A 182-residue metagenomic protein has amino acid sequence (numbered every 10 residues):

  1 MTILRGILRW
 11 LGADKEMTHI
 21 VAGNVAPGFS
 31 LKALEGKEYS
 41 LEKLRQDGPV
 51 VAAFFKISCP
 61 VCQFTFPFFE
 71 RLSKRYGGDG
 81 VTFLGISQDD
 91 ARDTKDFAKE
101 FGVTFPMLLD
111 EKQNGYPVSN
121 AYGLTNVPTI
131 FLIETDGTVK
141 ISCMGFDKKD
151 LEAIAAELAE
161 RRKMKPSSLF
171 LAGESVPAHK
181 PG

Functional and structural regions predicted by a protein language model:
M1-K32, A155: N-terminal targeting signals for export/organelle localization
V25, G48, T125-V127: Short, small/polar residue-rich loop motifs at catalytic or cofactor-binding pockets
A33-L34, I133-E134: Short, acidic, Ser/Thr-enriched surface-loop or helix-capping motifs
S40-Q63, F69: Short active-site neighborhood of thiol/selenol oxidoreductases, capturing the structured segment around
Q46, T129, F146-K149: A short acidic/small-residue loop/turn micro-motif
Q63-F101, N114-V118: Structural microenvironment flanking redox-active thiols in thiol-disulfide oxidoreductases
A98-F131: Short, internal strand/loop/helix patches that form the active-site neighborhood or redox-interaction surface
E134-G182: Thiol-/selenol-based redox modules, centered on thioredoxin-like and closely related oxidoreductase domains
